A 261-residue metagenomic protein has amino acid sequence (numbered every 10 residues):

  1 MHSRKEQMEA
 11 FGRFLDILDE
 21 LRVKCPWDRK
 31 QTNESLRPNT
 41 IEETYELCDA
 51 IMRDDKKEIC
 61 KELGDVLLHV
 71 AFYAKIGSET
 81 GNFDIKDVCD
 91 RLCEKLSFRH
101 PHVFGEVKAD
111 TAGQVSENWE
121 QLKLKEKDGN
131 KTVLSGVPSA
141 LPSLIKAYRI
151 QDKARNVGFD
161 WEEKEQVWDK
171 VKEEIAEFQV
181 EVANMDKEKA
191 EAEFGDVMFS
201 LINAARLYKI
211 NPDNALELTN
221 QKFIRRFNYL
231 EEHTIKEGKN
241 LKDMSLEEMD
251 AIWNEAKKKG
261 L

Functional and structural regions predicted by a protein language model:
M1-E62, L68-F194, M198-L261: Flexible "arm" and connector segments at domain edges
